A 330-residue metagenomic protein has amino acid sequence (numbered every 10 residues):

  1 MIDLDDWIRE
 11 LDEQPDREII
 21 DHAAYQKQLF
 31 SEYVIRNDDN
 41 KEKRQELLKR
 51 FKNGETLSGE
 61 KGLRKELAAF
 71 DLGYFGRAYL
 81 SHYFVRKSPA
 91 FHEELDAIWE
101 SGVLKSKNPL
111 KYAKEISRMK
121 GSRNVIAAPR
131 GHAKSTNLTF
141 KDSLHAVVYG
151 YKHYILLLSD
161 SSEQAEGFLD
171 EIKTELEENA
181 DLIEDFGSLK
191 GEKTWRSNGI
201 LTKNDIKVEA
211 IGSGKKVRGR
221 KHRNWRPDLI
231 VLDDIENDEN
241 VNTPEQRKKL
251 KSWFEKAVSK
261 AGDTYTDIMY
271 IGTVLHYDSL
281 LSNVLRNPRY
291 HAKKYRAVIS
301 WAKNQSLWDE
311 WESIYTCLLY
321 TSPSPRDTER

Functional and structural regions predicted by a protein language model:
M1-S122: N-terminal accessory segments
G121-T139: Walker A/P-loop
T139-Y149: Walker A/P-loop NTP-binding motif
Y149-D160: Conserved SF1/SF2 helicase motif Ia
L158-K216: Conserved nucleotide-state-sensing and coupling region of NTP-binding domains
L201-N242: Conserved RecA-like ASCE ATPase "motif II neighborhood" in helicase/translocase motors
L232-W301: Signature of the SF2 helicase/ATPase Hel1-core->accessory helical subdomain module
Y320-D327: Conserved small/polar residues in nucleotide/adenosyl-binding loops
